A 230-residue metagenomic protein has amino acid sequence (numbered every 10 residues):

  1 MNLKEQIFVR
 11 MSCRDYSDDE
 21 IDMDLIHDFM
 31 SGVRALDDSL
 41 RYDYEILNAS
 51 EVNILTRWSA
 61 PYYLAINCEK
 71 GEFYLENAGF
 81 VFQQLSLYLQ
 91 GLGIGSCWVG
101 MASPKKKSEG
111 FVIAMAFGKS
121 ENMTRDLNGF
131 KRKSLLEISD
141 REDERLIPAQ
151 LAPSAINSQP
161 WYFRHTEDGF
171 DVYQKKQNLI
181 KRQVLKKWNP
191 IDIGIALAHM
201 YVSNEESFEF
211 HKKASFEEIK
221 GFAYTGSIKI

Functional and structural regions predicted by a protein language model:
M1-I230: Acidic, surface-exposed loops and disordered segments
